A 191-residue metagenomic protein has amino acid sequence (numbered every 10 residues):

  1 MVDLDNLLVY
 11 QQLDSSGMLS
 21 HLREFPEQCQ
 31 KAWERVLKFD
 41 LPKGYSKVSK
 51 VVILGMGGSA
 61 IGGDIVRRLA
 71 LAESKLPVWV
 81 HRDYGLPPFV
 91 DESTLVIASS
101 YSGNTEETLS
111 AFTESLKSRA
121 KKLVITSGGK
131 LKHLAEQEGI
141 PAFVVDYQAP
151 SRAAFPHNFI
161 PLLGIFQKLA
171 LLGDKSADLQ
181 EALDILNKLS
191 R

Functional and structural regions predicted by a protein language model:
M1-R35: Cofactor-/ligand-binding subdomain signature composed of acidic, glycine-rich, tryptophan-containing flexible loops
L8, S16-S20, F39, Y84 (+2 more regions): Flexible, active-site-adjacent loop/turn segments at secondary-structure boundaries
Q30-Y45, R191: A short, well-structured juxtamembrane/interface segment
Y45-S190: Glycine-rich phosphate-binding loops that contact phosphosugars or nucleotide phosphates
